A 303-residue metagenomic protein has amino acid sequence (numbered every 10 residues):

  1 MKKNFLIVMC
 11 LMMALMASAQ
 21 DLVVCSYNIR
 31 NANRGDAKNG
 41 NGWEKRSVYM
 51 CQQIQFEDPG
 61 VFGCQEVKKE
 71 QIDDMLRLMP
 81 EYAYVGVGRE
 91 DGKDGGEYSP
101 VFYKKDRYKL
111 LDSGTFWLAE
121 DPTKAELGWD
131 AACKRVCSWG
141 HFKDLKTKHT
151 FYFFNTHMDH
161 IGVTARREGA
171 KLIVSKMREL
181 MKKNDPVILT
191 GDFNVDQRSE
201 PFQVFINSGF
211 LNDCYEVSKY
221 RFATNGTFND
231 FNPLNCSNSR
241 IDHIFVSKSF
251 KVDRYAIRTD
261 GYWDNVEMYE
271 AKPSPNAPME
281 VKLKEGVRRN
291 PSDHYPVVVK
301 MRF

Functional and structural regions predicted by a protein language model:
M1-D21: Bacterial Sec-dependent N-terminal signal peptides
A17-M79, R89-E97, K171, R289 (+2 more regions): N-terminal, active-site-proximal structural segment of metallo-dependent hydrolase catalytic domains
Y27-I29, T156-M158, D192-F193, Y295: Active-site metal-binding loops of divalent metal-dependent hydrolases
N31-G40, L111, V163, F222-N225: Short, solvent-exposed loop/turn elements at domain surfaces
V61-F154, M158, R254-T259: Structured beta-strand-rich core segments of catalytic domains in phosphoester-bond hydrolases
G63-Q65, G86-V87, I188-D192, N212-E216: Active-site neighborhood of phospho(di)ester-bond hydrolases with catalytic His/Asp-centered motifs
K134-F154, R166-F205: His/acidic metal-ligating clusters that form di-metal
T164, R178-V187, V195-F303: Metal-dependent phosphoester-hydrolase catalytic domains
